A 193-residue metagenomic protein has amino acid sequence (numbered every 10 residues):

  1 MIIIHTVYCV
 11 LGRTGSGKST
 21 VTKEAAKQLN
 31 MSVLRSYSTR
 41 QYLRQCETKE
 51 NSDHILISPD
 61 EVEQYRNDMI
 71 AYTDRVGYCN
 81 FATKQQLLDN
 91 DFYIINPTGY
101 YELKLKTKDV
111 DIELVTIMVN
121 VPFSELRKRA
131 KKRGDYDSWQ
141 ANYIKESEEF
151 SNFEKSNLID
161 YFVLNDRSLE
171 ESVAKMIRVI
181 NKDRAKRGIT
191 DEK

Functional and structural regions predicted by a protein language model:
V10: Hydrophobic anchor at the beta1->P-loop junction of P-loop NTPases
R13: P-loop (Walker A) phosphate-binding loop of NTP-binding proteins
S16: ATP-binding Walker
S19: Walker A/P-loop
K27-R35: Post-Walker A helix-loop "phosphate-sensing" segment adjacent to the P-loop in P-loop NTPases
S38-G99: ATP-dependent small-molecule kinase phosphotransfer cores that center on conserved nucleotide phosphate-binding segments
F92-N96, D109-A130: Conserved phosphate-donor/acceptor-positioning beta-strand/loop module used by diverse small-molecule
D135-I180, R187-K193: Small-molecule kinase domains that catalyze NTP-dependent phosphoryl transfer to phosphate-bearing small molecules
